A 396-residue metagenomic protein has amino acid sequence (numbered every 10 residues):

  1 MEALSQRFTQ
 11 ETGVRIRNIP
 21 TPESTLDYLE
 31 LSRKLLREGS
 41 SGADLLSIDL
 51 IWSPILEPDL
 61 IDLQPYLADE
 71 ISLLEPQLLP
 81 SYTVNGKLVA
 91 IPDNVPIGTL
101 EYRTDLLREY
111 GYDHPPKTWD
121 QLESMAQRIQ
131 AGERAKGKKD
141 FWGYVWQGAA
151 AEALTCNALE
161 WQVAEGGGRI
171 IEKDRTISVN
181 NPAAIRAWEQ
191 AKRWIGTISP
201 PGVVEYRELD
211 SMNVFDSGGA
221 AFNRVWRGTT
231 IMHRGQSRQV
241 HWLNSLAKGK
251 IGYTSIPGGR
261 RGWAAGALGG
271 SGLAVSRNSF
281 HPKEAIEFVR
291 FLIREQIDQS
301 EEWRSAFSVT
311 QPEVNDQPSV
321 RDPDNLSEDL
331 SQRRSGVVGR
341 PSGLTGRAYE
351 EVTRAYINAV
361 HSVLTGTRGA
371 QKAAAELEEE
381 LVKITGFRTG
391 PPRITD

Functional and structural regions predicted by a protein language model:
M1-P54, A68-S72, H114, R260 (+2 more regions): Conserved N-terminal structural module of periplasmic/extracytoplasmic solute-binding proteins
T21-L31, W119-S124, G202-D216: Short helix-initiation/N-cap motifs at beta->coil->alpha
D44-S47, A221-W226, I231-H233: Paired acidic/hydrophobic, glycine-rich loop segments that form the ligand-binding mouth/hinge of periplasmic-binding
D49-T99, D140, L154-T155, K248-T254: Hinge/lid segment of periplasmic solute-binding proteins
Q64-P76, P80, W142-A151, E165-A187 (+4 more regions): Short, solvent-exposed loop/beta-turn-alpha elements that line the ligand-binding surface or hinge of extracytoplasmic
V89-D93, G98, E123-T176, A220-A221: Extracytoplasmic/periplasmic solute-binding protein
M125-A126, K173-E205, G252, I256: Glycine-centered hinge/linker elements that transmit conformational signals in sensory and ligand-binding systems
G228, M232-A247, G259-N358, T389-D396: C-terminal lobe and pocket-closing loops of periplasmic/extracytoplasmic Venus-flytrap solute-binding proteins
